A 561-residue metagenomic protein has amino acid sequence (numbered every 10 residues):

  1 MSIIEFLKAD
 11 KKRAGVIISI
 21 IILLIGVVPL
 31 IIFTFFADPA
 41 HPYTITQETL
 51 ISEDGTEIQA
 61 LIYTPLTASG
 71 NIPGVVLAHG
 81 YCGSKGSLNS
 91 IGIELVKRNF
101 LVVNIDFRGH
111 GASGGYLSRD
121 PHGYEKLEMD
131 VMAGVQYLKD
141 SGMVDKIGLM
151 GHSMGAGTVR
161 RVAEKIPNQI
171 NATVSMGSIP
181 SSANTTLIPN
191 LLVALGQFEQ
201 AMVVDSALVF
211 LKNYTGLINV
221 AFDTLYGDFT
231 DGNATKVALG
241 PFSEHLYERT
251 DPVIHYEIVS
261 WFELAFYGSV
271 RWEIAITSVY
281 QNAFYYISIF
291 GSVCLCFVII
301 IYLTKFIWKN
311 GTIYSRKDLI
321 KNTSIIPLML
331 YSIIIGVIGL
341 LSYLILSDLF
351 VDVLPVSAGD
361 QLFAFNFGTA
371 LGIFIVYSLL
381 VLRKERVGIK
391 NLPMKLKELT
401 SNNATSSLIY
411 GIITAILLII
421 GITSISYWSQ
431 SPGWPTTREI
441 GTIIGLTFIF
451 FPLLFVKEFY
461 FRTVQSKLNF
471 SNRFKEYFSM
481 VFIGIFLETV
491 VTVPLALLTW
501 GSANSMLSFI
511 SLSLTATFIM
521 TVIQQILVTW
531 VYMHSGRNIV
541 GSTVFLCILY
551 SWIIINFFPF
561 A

Functional and structural regions predicted by a protein language model:
S2-R13, D318-T323: Short, Lys/Arg-rich N-terminal segment immediately upstream of the first membrane anchor
F6-I51, Q59-L61: An N-terminal hydrophobic leader/cap segment in hydrolases
G15-L24, S288-S292, I334, G368: Hydrophobic H-region at the start of alpha-helical membrane spans
L24-G26, S292-V298, L549-W552: Hydrophobic core segments of alpha-helical transmembrane domains in multi-pass membrane transport and ion-translocation
V27-I31, F297-Y302, I338-I345: Alpha-helical transmembrane segments of multi-pass membrane proteins
A37-S278: Soluble extramembrane regions of membrane proteins in the secretory/endomembrane system
S269-F297, T304-L328: Cytosolic-side membrane-insertion boundary helix
L330-A561: Alpha-helical transmembrane segments of integral membrane proteins
